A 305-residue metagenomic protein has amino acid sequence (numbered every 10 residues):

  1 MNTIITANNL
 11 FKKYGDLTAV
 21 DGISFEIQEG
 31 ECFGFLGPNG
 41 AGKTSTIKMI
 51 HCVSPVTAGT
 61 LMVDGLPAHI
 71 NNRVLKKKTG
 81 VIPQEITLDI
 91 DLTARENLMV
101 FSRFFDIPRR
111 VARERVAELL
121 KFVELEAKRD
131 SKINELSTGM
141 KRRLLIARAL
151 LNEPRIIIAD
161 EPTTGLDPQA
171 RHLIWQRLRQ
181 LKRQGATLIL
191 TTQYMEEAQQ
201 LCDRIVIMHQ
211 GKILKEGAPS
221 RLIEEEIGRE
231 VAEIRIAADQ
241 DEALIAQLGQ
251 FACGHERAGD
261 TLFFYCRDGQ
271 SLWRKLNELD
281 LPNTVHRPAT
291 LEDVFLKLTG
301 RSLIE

Functional and structural regions predicted by a protein language model:
M1-F11, R301-E305: ABC-family P-loop ATPase nucleotide-binding domain
I4-I5, K12-H209, K215: ABC transporter nucleotide-binding domains
K76, L120, I223, W273 (+1 more regions): Conserved protein kinase catalytic domain
G80, D106, L145, I223-G228 (+2 more regions): A generic structural signal for secondary-structure junctions that act as hinges or helix/strand caps at the edges
W175-R267: ABC transporter nucleotide-binding domain
C266-E305: C-terminal coupling/interaction segments
